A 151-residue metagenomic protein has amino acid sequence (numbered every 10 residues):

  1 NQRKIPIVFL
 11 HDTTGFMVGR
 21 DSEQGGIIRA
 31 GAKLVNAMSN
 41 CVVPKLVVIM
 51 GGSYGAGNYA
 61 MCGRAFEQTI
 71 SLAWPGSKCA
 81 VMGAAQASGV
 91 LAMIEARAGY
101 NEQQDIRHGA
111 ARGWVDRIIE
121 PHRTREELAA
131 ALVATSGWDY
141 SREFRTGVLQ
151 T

Functional and structural regions predicted by a protein language model:
N1-T151: Ligand-binding clefts of soluble mixed alpha/beta catalytic domains
